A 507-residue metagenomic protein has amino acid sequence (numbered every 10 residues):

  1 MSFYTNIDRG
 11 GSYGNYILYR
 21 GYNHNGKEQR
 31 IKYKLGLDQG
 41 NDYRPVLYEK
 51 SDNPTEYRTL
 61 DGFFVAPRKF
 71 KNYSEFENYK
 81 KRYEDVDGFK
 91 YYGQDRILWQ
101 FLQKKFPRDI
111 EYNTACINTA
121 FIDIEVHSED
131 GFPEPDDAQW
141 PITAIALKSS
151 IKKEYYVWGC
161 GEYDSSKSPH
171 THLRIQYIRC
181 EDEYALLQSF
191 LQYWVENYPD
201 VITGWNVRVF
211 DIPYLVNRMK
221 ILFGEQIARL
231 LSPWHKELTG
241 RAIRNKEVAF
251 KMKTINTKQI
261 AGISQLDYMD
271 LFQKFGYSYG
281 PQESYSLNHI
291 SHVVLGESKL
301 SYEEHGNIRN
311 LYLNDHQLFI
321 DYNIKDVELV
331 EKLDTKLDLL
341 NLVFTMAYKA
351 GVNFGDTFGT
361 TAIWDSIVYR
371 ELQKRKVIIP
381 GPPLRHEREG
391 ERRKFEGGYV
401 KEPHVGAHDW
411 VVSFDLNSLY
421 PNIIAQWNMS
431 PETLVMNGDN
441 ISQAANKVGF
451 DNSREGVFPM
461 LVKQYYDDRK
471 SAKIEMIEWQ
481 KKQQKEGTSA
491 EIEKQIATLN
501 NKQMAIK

Functional and structural regions predicted by a protein language model:
F3-Y57, L98, F106-V201: Conserved RNase H-like, two-metal-ion catalytic cores of nucleic-acid enzymes
L98-F101, E111-D130, L231, H235-K258 (+1 more regions): Extended, Lys/Arg-enriched charged tracts that mediate electrostatic binding to polyanionic substrates
E129-F132, Y156-V157, I212-P213, K274-G276 (+8 more regions): Short helix/loop capping segments that flank catalytic or ligand/cofactor-binding pockets
D136-Q139, P213-Q226, A347-K349, Q426-T433: Short secondary-structure boundary/capping segments
G161-Q282, H289: Conserved DEDDh/DEDDy metal-dependent 3′-5′ exonuclease domain
N197-D211, L215, A261-W364: Acidic, Mg2+-coordinating catalytic module of metal-dependent nucleases/exonucleases that use a two-metal-ion mechanism
G306-S418, N422-W427, E493-K507: Common nucleic-acid-contacting/processivity interface regions adjacent to the catalytic cores of nucleic-acid enzymes
D409-W410, F414-K507: Helical catalytic core of nucleic-acid polymerases
